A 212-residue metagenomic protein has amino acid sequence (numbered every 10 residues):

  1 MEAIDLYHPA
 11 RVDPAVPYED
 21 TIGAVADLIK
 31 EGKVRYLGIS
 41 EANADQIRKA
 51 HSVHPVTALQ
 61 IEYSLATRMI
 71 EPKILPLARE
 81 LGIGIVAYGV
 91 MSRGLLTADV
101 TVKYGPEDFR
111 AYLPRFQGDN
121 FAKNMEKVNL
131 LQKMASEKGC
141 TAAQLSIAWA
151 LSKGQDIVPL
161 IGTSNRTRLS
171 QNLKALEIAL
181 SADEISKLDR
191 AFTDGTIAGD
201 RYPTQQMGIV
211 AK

Functional and structural regions predicted by a protein language model:
M1-A3, K33-Y36, Q132-A148: Acyl activation and transfer enzymes in specialized metabolism, enriched for ANL adenylate-forming modules
M1-M69, K73: Glycine/proline-rich, positively charged, aromatic-decorated active-site loop/lid region on the catalytic face
I4, P17, L37, L59 (+6 more regions): Conserved, mostly hydrophobic/aromatic
I22-A26, A44-I47, L75, V128 (+3 more regions): Generic structural signal for well-ordered alpha-helices, preferentially at hydrophobic/aromatic core positions
K33, H51-A58, L77-V86, G105 (+1 more regions): Glycine-enriched alpha-helix->loop->beta-strand junction motifs that scaffold or abut catalytic
N43, Y63-T67, G89-L96, W149 (+1 more regions): Glycine-rich beta-alpha junction loops
I70-G105, T141: Aromatic-lined glycan-binding groove of carbohydrate-active enzymes
E80-G82, E107-K133, E137, S152 (+2 more regions): Terminal-tail/helix-coil boundary detector
